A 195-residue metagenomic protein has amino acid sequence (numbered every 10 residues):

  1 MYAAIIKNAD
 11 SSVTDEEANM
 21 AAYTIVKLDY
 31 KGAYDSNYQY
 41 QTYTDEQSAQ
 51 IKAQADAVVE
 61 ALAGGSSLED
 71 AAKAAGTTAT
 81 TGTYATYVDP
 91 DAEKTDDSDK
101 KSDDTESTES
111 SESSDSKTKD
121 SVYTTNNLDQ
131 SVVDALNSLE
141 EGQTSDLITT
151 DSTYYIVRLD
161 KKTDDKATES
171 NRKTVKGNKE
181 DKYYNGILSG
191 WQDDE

Functional and structural regions predicted by a protein language model:
M1-Q50, S114-E195: PPIase-associated folding chaperone regions across multiple families
A57-L128, K166: Peptidyl-prolyl cis-trans isomerase
